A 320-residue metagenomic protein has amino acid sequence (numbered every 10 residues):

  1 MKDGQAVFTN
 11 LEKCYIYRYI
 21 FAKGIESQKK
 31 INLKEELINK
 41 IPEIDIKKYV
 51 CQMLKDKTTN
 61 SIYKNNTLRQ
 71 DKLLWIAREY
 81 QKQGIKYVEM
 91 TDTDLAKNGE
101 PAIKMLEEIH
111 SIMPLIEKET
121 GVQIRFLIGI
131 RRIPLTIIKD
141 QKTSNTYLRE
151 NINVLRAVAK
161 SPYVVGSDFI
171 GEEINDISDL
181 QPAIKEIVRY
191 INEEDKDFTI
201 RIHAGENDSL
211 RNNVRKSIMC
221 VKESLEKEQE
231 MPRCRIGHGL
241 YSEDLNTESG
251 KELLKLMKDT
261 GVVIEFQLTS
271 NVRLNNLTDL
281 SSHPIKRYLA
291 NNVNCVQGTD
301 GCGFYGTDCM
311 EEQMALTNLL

Functional and structural regions predicted by a protein language model:
M1-L320: Metal-cofactor-binding active-site regions of metalloenzymes
